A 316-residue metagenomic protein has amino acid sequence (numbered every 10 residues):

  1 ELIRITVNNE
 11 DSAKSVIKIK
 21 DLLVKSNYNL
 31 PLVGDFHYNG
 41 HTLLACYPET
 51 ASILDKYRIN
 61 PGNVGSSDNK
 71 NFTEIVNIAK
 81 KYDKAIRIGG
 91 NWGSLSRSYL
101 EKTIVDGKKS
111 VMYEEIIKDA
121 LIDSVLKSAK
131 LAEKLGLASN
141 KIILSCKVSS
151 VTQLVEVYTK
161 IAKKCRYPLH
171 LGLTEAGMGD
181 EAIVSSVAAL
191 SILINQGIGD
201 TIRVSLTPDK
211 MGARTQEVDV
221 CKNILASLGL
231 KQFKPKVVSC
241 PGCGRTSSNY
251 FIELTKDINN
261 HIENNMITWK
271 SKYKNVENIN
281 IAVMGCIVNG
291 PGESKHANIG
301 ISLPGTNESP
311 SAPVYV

Functional and structural regions predicted by a protein language model:
L2, T50-D68, L173, Q196-R214 (+1 more regions): Glycine-rich phosphate-binding active-site loops on the catalytic face of alpha/beta enzymes
L2-S128, V151: Active-site beta->alpha loop and helix N-cap motifs at the rims of alpha/beta catalytic domains
Y28, S52-I53, C165, G197-I198 (+1 more regions): Short, structured coil segments at secondary-structure junctions
L32, Y38-S52, T152-T159, G179-I194 (+1 more regions): Catalytic cores of alpha/beta
N63, E175-G177, I287: Acidic, glycine-rich active-site loops and adjacent beta-strand->loop/helix elements that engage anionic groups
V76-N77, K81, N91-W92, Y99-V276 (+1 more regions): Catalytic alpha/beta core domains of metabolic enzymes, predominantly
K272, V276, I281-V316: C-terminal structured "cap/appendage" subdomains that terminate the fold
